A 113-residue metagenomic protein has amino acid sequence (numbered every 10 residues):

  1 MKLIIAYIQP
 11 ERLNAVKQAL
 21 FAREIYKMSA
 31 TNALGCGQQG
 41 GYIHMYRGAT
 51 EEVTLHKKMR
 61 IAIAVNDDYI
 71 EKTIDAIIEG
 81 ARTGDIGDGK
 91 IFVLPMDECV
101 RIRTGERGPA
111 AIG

Functional and structural regions predicted by a protein language model:
M1-G113: Positively charged, small/polar-rich N-terminal and surface patches that mediate targeting and assembly and bind
